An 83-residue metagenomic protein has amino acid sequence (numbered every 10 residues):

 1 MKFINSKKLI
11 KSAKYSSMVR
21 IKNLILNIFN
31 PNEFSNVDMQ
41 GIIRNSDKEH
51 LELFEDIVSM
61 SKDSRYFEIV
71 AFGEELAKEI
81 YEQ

Functional and structural regions predicted by a protein language model:
M1-Q83: Non-catalytic accessory regions used for complex assembly or targeting
